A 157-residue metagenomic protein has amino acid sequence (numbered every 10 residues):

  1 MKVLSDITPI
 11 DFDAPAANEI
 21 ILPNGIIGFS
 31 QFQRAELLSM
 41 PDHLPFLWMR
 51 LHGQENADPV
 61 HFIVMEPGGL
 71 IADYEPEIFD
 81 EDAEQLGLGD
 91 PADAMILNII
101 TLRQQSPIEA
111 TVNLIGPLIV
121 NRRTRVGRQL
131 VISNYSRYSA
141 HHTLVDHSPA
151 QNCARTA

Functional and structural regions predicted by a protein language model:
M1-I71, P91-A157: Long, compositionally biased stretches
I63, E75-D80: Compact, glycine-rich, soluble single-domain proteins
E75, Q85-L86, Q129-L130: Short beta-strand His + acidic residue motifs that chelate non-heme Fe in jelly-roll/DSBH and cupin folds
D80-D90: Short active-site loop/helix that positions an aromatic residue
